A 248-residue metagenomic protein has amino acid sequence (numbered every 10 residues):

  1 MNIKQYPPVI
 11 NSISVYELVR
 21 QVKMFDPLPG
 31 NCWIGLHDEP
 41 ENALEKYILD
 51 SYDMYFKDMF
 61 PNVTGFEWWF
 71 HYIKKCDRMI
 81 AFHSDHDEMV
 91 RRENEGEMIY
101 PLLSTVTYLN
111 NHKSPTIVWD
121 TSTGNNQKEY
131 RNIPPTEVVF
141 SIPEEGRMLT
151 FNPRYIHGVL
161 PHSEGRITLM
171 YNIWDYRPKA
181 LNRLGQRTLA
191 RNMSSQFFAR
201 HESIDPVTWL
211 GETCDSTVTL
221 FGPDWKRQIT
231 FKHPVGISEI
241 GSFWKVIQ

Functional and structural regions predicted by a protein language model:
M1-H71, C76-I80, Q186-M193, F197-R200 (+4 more regions): Non-heme Fe(II)/2-oxoglutarate
N62-E67, Y72-S194, F243, I247: Catalytic core of non-heme Fe(II) oxygenases with the double-stranded beta-helix
R166-T168, N172-Q248: Non-heme Fe(II)/2-oxoglutarate
